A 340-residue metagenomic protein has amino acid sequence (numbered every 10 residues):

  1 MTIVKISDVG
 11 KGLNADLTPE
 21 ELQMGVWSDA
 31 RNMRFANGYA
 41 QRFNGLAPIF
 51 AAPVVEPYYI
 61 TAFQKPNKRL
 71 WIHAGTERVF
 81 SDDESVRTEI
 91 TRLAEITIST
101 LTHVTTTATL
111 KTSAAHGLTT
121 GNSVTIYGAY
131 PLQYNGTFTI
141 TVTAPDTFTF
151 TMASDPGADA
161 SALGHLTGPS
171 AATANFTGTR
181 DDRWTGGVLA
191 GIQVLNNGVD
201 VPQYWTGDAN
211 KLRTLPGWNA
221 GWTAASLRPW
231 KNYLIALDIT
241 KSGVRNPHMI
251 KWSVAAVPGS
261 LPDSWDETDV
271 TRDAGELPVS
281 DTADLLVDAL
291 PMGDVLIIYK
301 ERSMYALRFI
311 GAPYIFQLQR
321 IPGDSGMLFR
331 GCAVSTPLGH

Functional and structural regions predicted by a protein language model:
M1-E95, T167-H340: Recognizes the extracellular SEMA beta-propeller fold with strongest preference for semaphorin/plexin SEMA domains
R92-D181, K211: Small/polar beta-strand repeat architecture
